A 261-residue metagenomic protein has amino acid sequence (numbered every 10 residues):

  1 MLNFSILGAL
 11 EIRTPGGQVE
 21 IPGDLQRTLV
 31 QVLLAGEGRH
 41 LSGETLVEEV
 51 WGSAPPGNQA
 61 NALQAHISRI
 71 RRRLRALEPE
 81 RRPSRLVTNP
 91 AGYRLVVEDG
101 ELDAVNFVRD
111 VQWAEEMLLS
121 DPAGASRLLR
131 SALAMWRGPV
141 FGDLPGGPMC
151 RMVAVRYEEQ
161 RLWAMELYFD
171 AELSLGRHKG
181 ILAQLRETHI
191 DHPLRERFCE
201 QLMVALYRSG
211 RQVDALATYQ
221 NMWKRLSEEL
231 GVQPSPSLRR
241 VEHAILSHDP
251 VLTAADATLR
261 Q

Functional and structural regions predicted by a protein language model:
M1-A183, E187, P250-Q261: Intrinsically disordered, low-complexity protein-interaction/activation regions
Y157, W163-Q261: Recognition helices and adjacent regulatory flanks at domain boundaries
